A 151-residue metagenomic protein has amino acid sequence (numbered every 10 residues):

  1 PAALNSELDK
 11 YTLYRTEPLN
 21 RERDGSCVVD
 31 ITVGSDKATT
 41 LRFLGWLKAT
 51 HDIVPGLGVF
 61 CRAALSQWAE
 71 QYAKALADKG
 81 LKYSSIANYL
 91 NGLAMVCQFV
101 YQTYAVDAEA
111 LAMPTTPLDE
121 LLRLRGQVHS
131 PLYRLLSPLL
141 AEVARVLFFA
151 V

Functional and structural regions predicted by a protein language model:
P1-V151: Charge-rich, intrinsically disordered N-terminal extensions that act as flexible nucleic-acid engagement or regulatory
